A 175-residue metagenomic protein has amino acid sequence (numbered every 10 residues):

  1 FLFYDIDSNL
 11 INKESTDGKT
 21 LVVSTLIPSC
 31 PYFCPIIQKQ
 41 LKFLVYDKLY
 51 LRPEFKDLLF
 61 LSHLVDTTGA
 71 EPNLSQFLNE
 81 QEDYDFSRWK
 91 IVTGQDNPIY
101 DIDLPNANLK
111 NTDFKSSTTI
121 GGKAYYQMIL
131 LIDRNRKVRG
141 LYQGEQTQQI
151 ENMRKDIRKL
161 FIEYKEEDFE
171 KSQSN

Functional and structural regions predicted by a protein language model:
F1-N12: N-terminal signal-anchor transmembrane helix
I11-F43, L59-H63: Short active-site neighborhood of thiol/selenol oxidoreductases, capturing the structured segment around
T16-T20, F55-F60, F86, A124-Q127: Extracytoplasmic
K19, I27-I37, E71, V92 (+4 more regions): Solvent-exposed, acidic/flexible segments
I37-I102: Structural microenvironment flanking redox-active thiols in thiol-disulfide oxidoreductases
F86-W89, Y100, L104-D113, T118-L130: Structural micro-motif
K115-N175: Thiol-/selenol-based redox modules, centered on thioredoxin-like and closely related oxidoreductase domains
